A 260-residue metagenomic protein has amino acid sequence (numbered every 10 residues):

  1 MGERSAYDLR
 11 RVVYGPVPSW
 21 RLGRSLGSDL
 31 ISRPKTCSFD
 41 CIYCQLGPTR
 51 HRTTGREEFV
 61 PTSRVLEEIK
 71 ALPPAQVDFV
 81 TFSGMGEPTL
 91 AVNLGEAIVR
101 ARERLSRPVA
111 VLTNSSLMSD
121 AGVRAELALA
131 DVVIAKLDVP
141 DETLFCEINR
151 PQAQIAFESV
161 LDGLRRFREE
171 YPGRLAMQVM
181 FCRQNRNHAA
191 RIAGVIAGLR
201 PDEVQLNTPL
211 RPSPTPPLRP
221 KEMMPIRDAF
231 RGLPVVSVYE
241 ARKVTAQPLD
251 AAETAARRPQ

Functional and structural regions predicted by a protein language model:
G2-R21, S32, E67, P73 (+1 more regions): Auxiliary Fe-S-binding modules of radical SAM enzymes
R21-T62: Canonical Radical SAM [4Fe-4S] cluster-binding loop centered on the CxxxCxxC motif and its immediate flanking residues
C37, C41-C44, L72, V132-D141: Short, compositionally biased "basic patch" segments
C44-T49, Q76-F79, V139-L144, R174-L175: Short, basic/glycine-rich phosphate-binding loops at helix/coil junctions that contact nucleotide phosphates
G47-F82, E96: Conserved alpha-helical substructure of the radical SAM core
A75-G86, A101, V109-A110: Glycine/small-residue-rich loop that forms an oxyanion/phosphate-binding "nest" at active or ligand-binding sites
T89-P220: Conserved AdoMet/S-adenosylmethionine-binding subsite of the radical SAM
